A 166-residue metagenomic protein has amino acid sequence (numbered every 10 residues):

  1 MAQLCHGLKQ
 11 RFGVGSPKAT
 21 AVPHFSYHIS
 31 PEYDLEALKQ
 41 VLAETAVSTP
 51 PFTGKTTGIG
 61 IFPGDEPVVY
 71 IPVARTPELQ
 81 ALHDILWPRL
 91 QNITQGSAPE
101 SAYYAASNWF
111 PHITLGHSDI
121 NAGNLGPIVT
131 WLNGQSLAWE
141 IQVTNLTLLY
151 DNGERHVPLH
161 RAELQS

Functional and structural regions predicted by a protein language model:
M1-G54, E78-W139, R155-S166: Basic, often amphipathic N-terminal segments
K55-I61: A short, structured active-site edge motif that brings together acidic residues
I61-D65, I141-V157: Glycine-rich beta-strand-turn "strand-cap" elements at beta-sheet edges
P63-P67, N108-W109: Acidic/polar active-site rim loop that often engages polyanionic ligands
V69-R75: Short histidine-centered catalytic/ligand-binding loop motif
V73, D151, L164: Active-site donor-binding loop signature of nucleotide-sugar glycosyltransferases
